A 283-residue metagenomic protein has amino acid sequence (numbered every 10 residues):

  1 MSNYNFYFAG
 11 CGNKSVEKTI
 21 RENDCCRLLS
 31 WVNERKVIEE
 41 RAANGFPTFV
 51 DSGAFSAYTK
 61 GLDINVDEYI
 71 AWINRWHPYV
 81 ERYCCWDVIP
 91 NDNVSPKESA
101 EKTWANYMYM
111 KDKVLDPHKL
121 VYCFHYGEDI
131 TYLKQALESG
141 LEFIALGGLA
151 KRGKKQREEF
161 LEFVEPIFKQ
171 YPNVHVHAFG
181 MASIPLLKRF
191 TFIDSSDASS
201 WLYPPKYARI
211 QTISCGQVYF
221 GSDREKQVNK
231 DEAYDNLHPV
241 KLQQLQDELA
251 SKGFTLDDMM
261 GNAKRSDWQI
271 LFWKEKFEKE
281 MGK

Functional and structural regions predicted by a protein language model:
M1-L115, D257, G282-K283: Non-catalytic, usually N-terminal nucleic-acid engagement modules in DNA/RNA processing proteins
E22-C26, N44-F46, Y79, D116-P117 (+3 more regions): Glycine-enriched alpha-helix->loop->beta-strand junction motifs that scaffold or abut catalytic
P47, W104-K119, E158-L186: Alpha-helix-loop-beta-strand connector modules within alpha/beta enzyme cores
D51, Y122, F190: Conserved, mostly hydrophobic/aromatic
D63-D67, I130-S139, M181-S195: Catalytic cores of alpha/beta
K97-A105, E128-E138, K155-V164: Distinct, well-ordered alpha-helical segments
A145-K151, F179-Y219, Q269: Glycine-rich phosphate-binding active-site loops on the catalytic face of alpha/beta enzymes
P205-K283: C-terminal accessory extensions appended to soluble enzyme cores
